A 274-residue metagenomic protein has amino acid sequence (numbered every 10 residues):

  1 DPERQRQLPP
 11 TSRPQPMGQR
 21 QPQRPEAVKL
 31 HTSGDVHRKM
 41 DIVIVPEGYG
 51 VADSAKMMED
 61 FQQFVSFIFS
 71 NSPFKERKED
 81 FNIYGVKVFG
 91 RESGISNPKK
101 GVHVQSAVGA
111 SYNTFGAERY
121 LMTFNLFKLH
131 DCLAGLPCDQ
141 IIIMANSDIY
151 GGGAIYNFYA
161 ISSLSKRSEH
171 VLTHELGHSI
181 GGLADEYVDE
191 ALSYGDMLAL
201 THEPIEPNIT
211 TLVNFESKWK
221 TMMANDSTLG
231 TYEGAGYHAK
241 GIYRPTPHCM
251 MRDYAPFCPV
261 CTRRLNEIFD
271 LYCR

Functional and structural regions predicted by a protein language model:
D1-P2: Short, aromatic- and glycine-rich surface loops/edge beta-strands on solvent-exposed regions
Q5-D131: Propeptide-to-catalytic entry region of secreted or membrane-anchored zinc metalloproteases
G48-A52, F89-S93, S147-G151, K166-S168 (+2 more regions): Solvent-exposed loop/turn segments at secondary-structure junctions within structured extracellular/periplasmic domains
K56, G152-T173: Short pre-active-site segment immediately N-terminal to the catalytic Zn-binding motif
E59-F67, H178, C249, R263 (+1 more regions): Solvent-exposed, polar/charged alpha-helical surfaces in well-ordered, non-transmembrane soluble domains, broadly
G94-N97, L126-S162: Catalytic zinc-binding patch centered on the HExxH motif and its immediate surroundings that defines zinc-dependent
H170-E186: Active-site recognition of the HExxH zinc-binding catalytic motif
Y187-R274: Replace "(M1/M4/M9/M12/WLM)" with "(e.g., M1/M4/M8/M9/M12/M26/WLM)" and add "not limited to" to clarify scope
